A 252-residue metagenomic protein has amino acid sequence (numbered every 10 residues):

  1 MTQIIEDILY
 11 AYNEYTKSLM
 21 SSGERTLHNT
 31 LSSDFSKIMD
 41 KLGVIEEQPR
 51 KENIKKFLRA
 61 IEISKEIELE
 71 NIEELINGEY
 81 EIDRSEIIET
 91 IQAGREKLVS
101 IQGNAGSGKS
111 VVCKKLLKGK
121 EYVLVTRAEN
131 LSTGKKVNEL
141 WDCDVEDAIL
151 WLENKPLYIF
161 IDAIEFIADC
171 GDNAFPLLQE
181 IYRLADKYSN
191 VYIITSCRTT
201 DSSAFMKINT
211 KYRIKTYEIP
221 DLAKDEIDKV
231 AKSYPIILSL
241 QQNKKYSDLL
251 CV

Functional and structural regions predicted by a protein language model:
M1-E52: Mixed-charge (Asp/Glu-Lys/Arg
D40-V252: P-loop NTPase signaling cores
